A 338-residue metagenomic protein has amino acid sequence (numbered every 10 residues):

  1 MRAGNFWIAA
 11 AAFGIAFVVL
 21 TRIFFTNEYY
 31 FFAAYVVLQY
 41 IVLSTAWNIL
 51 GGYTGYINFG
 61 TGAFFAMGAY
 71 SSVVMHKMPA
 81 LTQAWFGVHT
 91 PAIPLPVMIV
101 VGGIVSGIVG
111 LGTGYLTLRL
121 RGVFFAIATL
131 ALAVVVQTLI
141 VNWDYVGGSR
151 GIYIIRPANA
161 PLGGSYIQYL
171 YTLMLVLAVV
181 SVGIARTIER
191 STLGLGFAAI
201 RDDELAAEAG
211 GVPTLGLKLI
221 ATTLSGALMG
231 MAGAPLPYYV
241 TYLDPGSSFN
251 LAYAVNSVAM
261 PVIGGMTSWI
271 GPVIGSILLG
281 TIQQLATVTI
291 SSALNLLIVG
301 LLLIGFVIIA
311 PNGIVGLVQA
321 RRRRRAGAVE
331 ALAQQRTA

Functional and structural regions predicted by a protein language model:
M1-A338: Transmembrane alpha-helices and adjacent helix-loop boundaries
